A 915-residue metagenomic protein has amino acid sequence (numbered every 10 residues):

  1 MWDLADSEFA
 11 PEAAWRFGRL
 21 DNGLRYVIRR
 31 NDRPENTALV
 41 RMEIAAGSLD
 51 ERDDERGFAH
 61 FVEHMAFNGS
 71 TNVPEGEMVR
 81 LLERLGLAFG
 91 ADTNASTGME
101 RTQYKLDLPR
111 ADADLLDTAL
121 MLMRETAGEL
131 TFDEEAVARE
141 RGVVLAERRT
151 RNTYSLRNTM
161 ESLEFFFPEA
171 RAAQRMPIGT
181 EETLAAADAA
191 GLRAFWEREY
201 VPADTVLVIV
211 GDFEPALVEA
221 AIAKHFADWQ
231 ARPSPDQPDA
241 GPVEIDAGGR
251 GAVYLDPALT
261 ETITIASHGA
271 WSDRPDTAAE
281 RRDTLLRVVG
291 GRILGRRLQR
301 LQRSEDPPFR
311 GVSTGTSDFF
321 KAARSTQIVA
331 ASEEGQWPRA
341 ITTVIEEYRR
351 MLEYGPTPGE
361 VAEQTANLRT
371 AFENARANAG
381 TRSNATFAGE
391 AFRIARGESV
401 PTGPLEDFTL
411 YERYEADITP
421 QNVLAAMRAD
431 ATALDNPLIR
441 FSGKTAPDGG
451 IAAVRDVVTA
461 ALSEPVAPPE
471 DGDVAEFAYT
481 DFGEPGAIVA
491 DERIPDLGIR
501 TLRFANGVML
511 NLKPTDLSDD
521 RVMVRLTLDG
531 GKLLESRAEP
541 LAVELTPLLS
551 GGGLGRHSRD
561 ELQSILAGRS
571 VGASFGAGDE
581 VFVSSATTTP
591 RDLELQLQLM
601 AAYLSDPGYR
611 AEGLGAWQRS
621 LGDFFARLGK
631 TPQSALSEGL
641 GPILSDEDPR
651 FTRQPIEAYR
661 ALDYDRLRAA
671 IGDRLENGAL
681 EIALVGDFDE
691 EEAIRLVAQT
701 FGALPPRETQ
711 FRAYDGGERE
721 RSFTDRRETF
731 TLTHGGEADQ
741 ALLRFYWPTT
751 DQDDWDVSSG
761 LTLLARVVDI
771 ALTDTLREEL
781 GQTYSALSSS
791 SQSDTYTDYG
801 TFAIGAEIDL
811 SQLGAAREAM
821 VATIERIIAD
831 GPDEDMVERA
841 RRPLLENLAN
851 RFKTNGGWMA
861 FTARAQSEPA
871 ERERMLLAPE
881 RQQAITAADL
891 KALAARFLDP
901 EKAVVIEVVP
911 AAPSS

Functional and structural regions predicted by a protein language model:
M1-I28, V206, E214-E280, T284-L285 (+11 more regions): Proteolytic maturation boundary segments
A13-A14, A91, A194, L497-G498 (+2 more regions): Residue-level marker for the onset of beta-strands and adjacent loop->beta junctions in well-ordered domains
V27-R29, P34-E51, G57-F61, G76-E125 (+12 more regions): M16 family metallopeptidases and their MPP-like homologs
M65-V73: Metal-associated gating/positioning segment near the N- to mid-region
L130-T131: Penicillin-binding protein/beta-lactamase superfamily catalytic region
A136-D204, V208-I222, A231-P233, G241 (+5 more regions): Hydrophobic, small-residue-rich alpha-helical packing segments that form membrane-like cores
T183-A223, R653, Y659-L704: Internal metal/ion-chelating core segments
